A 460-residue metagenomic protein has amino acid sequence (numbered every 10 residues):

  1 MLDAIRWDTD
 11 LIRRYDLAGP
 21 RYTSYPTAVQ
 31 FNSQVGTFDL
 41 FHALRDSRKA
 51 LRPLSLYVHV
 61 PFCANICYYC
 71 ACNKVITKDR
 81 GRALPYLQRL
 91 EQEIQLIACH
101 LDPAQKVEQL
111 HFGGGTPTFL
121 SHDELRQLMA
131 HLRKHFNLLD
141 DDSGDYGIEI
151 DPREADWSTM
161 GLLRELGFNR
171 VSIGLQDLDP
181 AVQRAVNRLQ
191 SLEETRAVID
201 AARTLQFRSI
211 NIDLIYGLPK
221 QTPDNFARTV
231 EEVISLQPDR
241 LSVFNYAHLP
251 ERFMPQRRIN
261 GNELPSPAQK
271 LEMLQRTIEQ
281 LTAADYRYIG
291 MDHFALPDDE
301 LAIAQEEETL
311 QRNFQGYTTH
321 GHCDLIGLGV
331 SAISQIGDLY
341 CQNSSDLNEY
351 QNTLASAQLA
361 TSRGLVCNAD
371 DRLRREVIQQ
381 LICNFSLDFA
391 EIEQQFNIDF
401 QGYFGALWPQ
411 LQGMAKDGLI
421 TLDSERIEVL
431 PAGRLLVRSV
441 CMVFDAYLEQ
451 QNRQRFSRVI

Functional and structural regions predicted by a protein language model:
M1-L54, P103: Flexible, acidic/Gly-rich N-terminal and inter-domain linker regions that tether and position cofactor-handling modules
D46, I76-C99, K106-Q401, R455 (+1 more regions): C-terminal scaffold of the Radical SAM
R52-L87, P180: Canonical Radical SAM [4Fe-4S] cluster-binding loop centered on the CxxxCxxC motif and its immediate flanking residues
V182, E306, E428-F444: Short, cationic-aromatic polyanion-contact patches
F400-G413: Short amphipathic alpha-helical interaction segments
A415-E425: A short, conserved structural fragment
R434-I460: Short, amphipathic alpha-helical interaction segments positioned at domain boundaries
